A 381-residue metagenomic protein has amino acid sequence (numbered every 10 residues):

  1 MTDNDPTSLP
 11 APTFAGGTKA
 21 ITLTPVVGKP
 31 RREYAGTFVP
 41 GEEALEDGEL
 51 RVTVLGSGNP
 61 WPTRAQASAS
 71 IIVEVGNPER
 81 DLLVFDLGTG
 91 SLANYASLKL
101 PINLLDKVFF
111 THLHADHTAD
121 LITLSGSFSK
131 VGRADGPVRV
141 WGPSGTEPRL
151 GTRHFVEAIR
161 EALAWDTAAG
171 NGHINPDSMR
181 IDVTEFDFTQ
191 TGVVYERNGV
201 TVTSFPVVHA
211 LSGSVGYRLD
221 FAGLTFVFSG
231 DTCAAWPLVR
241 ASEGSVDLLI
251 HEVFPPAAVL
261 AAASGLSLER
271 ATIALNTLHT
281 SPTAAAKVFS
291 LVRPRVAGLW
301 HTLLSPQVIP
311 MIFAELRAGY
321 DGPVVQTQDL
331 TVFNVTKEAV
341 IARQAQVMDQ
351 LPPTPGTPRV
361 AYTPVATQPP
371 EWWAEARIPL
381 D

Functional and structural regions predicted by a protein language model:
T2-F226, P310-V340, D349, P355-V360 (+1 more regions): Binuclear metal-dependent hydrolase catalytic cores
S57, P137, V296, Q368-P369: Acidic, low-complexity intrinsically disordered regions
G216, T225, C233-T331: Cap/insert and terminal regions of metallo-dependent hydrolase folds
H279, R359-T367: Electropositive phosphate-/nucleotide-binding environments in soluble metabolic enzymes
Q346: Active-site pocket-lining segment
V365-D381: A cross-taxonomic marker for long C-terminal extensions/tails that follow the last structured domain
